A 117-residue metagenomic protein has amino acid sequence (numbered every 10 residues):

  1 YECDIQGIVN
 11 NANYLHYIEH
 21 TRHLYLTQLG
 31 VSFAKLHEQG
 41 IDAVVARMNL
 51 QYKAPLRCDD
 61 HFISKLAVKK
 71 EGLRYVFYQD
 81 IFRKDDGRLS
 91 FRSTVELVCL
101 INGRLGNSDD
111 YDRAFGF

Functional and structural regions predicted by a protein language model:
Y1, M48-A54, D85, I101: Short, well-ordered turn and helix-capping elements at secondary-structure junctions
Y1-V45, L100-F117: Hot-dog-fold acyl-thioester-processing enzymes
Q6-V9, N13, Y52, C58 (+3 more regions): Aromatic-residue detector
Y25-Y75, R92-L97: Hydrophobic beta-strand-centered segment that forms part of the acyl-chain substrate-binding groove
R57-C58, V68-F117: HotDog/MaoC-like acyl-thioester-processing domains
